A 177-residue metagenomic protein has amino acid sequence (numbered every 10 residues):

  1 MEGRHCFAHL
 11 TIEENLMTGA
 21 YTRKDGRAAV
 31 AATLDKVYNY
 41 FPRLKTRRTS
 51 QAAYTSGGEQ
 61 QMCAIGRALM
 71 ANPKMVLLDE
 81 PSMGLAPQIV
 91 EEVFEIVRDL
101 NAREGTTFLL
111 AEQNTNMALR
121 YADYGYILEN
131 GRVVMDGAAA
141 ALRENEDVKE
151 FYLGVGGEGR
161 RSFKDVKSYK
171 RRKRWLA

Functional and structural regions predicted by a protein language model:
H9-A29, Y40-K45, L153-G157: ABC-type ATPase nucleotide-binding domains, specifically the catalytic core motifs of the NBD
L10, Y54-T55, L69: ABC ATPase signature
Q51-T55, E59: Conserved ABC ATPase signature
M70-K74: A short, proline-enriched helix->beta-strand linker immediately N-terminal to the Walker B motif in ABC-type P-loop
E91-G105: Helical segment within the ABC ATPase nucleotide-binding domain
Y124, D136: Short, glycine/charged-rich "phosphate-handling" switch motifs in NTP-dependent and phosphotransfer domains
V155-A177: ABC ATPase nucleotide-binding domains
